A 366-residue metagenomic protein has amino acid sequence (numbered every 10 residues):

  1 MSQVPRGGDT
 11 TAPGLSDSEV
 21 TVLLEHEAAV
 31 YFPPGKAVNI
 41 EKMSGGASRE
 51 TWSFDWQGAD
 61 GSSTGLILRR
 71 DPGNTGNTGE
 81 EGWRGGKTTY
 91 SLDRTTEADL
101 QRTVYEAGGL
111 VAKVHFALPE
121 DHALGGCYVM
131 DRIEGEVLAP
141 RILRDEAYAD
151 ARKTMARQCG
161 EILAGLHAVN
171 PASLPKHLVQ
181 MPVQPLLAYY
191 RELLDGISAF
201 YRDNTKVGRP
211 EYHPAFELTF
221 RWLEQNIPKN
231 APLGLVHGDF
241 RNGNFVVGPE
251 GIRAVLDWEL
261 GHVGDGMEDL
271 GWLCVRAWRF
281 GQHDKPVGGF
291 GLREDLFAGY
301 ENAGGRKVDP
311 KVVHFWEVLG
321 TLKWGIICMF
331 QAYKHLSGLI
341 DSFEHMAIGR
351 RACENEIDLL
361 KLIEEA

Functional and structural regions predicted by a protein language model:
S2-K36: Juxta-kinase regulatory segment immediately upstream of eukaryotic protein kinase catalytic domains
E41-L218, N226-P232: ATP-binding pocket architecture of kinase catalytic cores
L178-M181, K307-L319: All-alpha amphipathic helical-bundle segments outside canonical DNA-binding/catalytic cores that form hydrophobic
L233-L235, R253: Conserved protein kinase catalytic-loop anchor
L235-H237, N242: Catalytic-loop of the protein kinase fold
L256-G261: Activation of the activation-loop gatekeeper triad in protein kinase-fold domains
E268-G305, L319-G338: Active-site activation/catalytic loop segments of kinase-like enzymes and analogous catalytic loops in related
